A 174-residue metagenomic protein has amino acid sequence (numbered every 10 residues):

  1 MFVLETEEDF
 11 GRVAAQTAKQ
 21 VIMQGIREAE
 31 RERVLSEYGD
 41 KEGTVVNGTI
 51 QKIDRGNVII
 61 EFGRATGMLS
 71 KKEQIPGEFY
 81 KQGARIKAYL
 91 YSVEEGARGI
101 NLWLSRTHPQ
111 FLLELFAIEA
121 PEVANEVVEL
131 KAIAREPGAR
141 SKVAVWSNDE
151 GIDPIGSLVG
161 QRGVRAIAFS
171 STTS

Functional and structural regions predicted by a protein language model:
M1-S174: RNA-contacting regions in translation and RNA-metabolism proteins, encompassing KH/S1 modules where present
